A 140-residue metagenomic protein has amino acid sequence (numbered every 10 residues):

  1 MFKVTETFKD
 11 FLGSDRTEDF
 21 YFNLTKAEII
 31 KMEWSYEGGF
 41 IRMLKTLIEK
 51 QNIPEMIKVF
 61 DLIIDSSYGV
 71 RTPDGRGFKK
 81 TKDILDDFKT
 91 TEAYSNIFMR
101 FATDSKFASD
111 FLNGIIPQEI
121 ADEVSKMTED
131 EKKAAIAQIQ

Functional and structural regions predicted by a protein language model:
M1-R42, Q118-Q140: Short, charged/polar N-terminal "headpieces" of proteins
E28-L62: Acidic, aromatic-enriched beta-alpha/helix-loop junctions
L47, S67-Y68, F101, I115: Generic structural signal for hydrophobic core residues of well-folded globular domains
I53, K58-L62, S66-G77: Short, structured surface segments that line ligand/substrate-binding pockets
P73-Q140: C-terminal charged interaction modules
